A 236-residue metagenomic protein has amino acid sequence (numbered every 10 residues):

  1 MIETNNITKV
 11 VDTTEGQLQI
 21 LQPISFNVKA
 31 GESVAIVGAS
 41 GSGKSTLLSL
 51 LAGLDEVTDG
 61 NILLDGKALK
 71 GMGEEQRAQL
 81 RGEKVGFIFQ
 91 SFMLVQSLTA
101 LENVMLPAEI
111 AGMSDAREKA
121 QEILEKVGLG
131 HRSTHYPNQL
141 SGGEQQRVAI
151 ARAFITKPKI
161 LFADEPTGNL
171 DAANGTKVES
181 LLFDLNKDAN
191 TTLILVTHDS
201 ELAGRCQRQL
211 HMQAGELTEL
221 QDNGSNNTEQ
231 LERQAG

Functional and structural regions predicted by a protein language model:
M1-V10, E219-G236: ABC-family P-loop ATPase nucleotide-binding domain
I2-M212: ABC family nucleotide-binding domain
Q209-D222: H-loop (His-switch) and adjacent beta-strand-loop-beta switch element of ABC-type ATPase nucleotide-binding domains
